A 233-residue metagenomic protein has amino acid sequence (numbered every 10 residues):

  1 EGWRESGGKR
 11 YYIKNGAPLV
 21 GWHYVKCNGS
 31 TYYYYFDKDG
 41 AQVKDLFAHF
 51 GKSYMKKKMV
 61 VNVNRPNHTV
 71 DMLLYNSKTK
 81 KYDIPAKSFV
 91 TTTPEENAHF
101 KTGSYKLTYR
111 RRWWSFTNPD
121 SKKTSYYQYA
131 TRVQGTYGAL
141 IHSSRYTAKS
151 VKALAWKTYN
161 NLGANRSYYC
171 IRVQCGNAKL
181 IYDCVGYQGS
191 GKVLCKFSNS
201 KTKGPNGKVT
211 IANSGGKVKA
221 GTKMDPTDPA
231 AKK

Functional and structural regions predicted by a protein language model:
E1-K57: Extracellular adhesion/carbohydrate-binding repeat motifs centered on closely spaced tryptophans
W3, R10, W22, Y33 (+3 more regions): Well-ordered beta-strand positions in beta-sheet-rich domains
G8, G29-S30, G40, K80 (+3 more regions): Intrinsic-disorder/low-complexity loop/linker signature
G8, N15-G16, K38-D39, V63-N67 (+2 more regions): Short, flexible beta-strand-to-coil junctions
G8-R10, T31-Y33, K56-K58, N67 (+4 more regions): Short, surface-exposed beta-edge/turn micro-motifs
Y11, Y34, D71-L73, T131 (+1 more regions): Conserved hydrophobic/aromatic positions in well-ordered beta-strands
F50-K152: Gly/Pro-biased beta-strand-loop elements
W114-K233: Exported/periplasmic cell-wall-interacting domains
